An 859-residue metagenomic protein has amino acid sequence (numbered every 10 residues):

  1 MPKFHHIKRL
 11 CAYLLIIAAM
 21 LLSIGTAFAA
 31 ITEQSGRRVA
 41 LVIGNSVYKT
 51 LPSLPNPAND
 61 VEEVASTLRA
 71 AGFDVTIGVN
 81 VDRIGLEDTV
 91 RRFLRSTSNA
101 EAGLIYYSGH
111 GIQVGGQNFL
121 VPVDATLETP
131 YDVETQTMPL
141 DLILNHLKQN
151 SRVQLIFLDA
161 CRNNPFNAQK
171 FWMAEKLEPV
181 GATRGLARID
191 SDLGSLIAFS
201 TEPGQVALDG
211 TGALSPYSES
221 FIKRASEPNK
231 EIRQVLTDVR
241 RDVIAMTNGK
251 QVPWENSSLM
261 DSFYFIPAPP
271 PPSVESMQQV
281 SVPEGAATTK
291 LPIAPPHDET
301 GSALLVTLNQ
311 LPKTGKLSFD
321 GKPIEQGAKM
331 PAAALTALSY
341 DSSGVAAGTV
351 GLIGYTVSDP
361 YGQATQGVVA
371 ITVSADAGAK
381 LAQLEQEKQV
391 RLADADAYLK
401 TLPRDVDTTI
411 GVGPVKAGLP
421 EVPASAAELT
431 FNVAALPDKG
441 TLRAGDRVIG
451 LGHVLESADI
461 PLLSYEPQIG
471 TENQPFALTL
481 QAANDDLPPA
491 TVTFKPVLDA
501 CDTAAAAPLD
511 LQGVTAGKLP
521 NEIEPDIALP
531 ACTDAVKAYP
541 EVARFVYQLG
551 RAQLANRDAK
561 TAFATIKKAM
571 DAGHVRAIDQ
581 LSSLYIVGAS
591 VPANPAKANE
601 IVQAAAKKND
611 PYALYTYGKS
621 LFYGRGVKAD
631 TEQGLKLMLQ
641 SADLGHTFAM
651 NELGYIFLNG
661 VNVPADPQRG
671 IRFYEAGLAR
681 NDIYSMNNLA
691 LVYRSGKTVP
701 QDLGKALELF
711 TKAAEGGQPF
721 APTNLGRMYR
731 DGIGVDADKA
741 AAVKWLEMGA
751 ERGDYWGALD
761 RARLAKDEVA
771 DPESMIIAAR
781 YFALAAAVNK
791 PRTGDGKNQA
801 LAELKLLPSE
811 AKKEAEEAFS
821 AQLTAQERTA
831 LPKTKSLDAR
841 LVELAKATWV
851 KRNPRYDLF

Functional and structural regions predicted by a protein language model:
P2-F4, I16-A19, G25-S281, P292-A294 (+2 more regions): Cysteine endopeptidase catalytic domains of the caspase/legumain-like
P272-K313, Q386-L436: Extracellular ectodomain surface segments
H297-S339, G367-S374, K388-V390, P423-P461 (+1 more regions): Surface-exposed or secretory-pathway low-complexity segments enriched in glycine-proline and Ser/Thr/acidic residues
A337-T349, P461-N473: Extracellular/luminal low-complexity segments enriched in Ser/Thr/Pro
G348-P360, E472-N484: A short beta-strand micro-motif common to beta-rich folds, especially ectodomain repeats
V497, A538-V542, A572-V575, V587-A589 (+14 more regions): Short helix-capping/linker turns of helical repeat alpha-solenoids
Q548-A555, I578-V587, L614-Y623, M650-N659 (+4 more regions): Hydrophobic face of amphipathic alpha-helices that form TPR/SEL1-like repeat modules and related alpha-solenoid
